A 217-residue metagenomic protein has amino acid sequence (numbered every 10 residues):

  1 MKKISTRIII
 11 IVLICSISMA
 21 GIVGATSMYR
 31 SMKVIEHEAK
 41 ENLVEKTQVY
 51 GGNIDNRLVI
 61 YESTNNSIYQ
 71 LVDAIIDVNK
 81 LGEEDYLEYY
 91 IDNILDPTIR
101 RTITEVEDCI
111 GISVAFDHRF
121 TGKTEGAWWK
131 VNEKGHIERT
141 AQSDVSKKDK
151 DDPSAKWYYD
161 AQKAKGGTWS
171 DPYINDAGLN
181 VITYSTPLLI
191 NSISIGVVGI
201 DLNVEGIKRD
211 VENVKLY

Functional and structural regions predicted by a protein language model:
I4-I10, C15-Y89, D108, V181: Juxtamembrane extracytoplasmic/periplasmic/luminal helical "stalk" adjacent to the first N-terminal
V44, Q48, E88, D92-I103 (+2 more regions): Short amphipathic alpha-helical segments
G51, D55, V59, K150-Y158 (+2 more regions): Amphipathic alpha-helical bundle/coiled-coil segments
D55, D73, I99-E107, Q162 (+1 more regions): Short regulatory alpha-helical segment in sensory/regulatory domains of signaling proteins that mediates
D77-L81, Y86-E88, T102-G167, D171-L179: Extracellular/periplasmic ligand-sensing ectodomains of membrane signal-transduction proteins
A177-V214: Conserved beta-strands of PAS-like sensory domains
